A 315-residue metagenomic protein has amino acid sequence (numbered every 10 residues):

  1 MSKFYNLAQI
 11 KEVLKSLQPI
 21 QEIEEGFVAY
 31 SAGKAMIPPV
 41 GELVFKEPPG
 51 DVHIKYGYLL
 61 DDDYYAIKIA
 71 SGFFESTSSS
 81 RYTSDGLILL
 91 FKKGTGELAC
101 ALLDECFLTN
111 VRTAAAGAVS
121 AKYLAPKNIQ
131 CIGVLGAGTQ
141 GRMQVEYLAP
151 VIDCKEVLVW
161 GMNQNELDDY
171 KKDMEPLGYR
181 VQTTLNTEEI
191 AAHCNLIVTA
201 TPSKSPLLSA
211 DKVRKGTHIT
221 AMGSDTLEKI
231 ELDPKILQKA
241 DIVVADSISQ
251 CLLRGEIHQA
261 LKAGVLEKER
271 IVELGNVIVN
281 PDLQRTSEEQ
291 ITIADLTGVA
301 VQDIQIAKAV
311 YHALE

Functional and structural regions predicted by a protein language model:
M1-T109, A118, A125-N128, V301-I304 (+1 more regions): N-terminal ligand-binding/catalytic initiation module
A114-S120: Well-ordered mid-protein domain cores that form the structural environment of catalytic cofactors
G117, N128-A149, W160-E166: Glycine-rich adenosine-cofactor-binding loop
L124-C131, D153, R214-K215: Short helix-loop-beta connector
C131, K155-E156, R180, I242: Residues at the starts of beta-strands that form the adenosine-phosphate
P150-L177: NAD(P)-binding Rossmann-fold cofactor-contacting core
Y179-A260: Rossmann-like adenosine-cofactor binding region
E228-E315: Adenosine-phosphate binding glycine-rich loop
